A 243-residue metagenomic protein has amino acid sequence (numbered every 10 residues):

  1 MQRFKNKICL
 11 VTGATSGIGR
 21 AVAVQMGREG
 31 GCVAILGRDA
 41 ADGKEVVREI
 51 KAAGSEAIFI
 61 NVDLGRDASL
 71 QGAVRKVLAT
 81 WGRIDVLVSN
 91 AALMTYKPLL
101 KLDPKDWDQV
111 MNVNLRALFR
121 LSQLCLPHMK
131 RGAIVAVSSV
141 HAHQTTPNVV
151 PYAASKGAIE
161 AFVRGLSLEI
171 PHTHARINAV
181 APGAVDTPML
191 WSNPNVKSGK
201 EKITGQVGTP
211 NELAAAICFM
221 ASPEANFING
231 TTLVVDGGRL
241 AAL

Functional and structural regions predicted by a protein language model:
I8, T15-S16, D39: Conserved glycine-rich cofactor-binding loop
P98-L99, D103-D108, S198-G199: Substrate-binding pocket helix/loop in short-chain dehydrogenase/reductase
L100, Q144-V150, H172-T173, G205 (+1 more regions): Active-site loop immediately N-terminal to the catalytic Tyr-X3-Lys motif of short-chain dehydrogenase/reductase
S122, S155: Active-site helix of classical SDR
P127, L168-H172, N226: Alpha-helical segment proximal to the catalytic Tyr-Lys
S139: Residue(s) in the substrate-gating loop at a strand-loop-helix junction that position the organic substrate next
Q144, C218, N229-L243: Short C-terminal tail/terminal secondary-structure segment of NAD(P)H-dependent dehydrogenase/reductase domains
